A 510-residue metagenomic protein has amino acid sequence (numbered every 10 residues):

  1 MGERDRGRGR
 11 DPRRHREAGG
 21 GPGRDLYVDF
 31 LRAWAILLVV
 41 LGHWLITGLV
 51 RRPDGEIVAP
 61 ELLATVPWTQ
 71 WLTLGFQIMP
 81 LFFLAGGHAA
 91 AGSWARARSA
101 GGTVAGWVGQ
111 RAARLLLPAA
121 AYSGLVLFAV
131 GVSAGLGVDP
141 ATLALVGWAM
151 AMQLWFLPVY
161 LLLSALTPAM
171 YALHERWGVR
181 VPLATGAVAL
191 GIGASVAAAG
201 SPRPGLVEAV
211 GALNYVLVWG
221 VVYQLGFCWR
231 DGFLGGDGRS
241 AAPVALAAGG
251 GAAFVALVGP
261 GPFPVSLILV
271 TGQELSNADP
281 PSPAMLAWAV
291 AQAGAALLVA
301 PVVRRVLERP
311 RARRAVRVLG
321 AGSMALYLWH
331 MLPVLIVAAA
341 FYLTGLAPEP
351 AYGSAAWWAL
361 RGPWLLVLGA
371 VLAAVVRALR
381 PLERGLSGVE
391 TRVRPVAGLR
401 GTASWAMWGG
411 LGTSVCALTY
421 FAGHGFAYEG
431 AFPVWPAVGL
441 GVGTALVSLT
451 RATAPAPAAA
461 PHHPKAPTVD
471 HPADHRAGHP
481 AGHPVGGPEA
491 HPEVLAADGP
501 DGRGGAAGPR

Functional and structural regions predicted by a protein language model:
G2-K465, P509-R510: Alpha-helical transmembrane segments and their immediate juxtamembrane cytosolic regions
G2-R16, R451-P457, H463-P467, H471-H475 (+2 more regions): Intrinsically disordered, low-complexity repeat/linker tracts enriched for polar/charged residues
